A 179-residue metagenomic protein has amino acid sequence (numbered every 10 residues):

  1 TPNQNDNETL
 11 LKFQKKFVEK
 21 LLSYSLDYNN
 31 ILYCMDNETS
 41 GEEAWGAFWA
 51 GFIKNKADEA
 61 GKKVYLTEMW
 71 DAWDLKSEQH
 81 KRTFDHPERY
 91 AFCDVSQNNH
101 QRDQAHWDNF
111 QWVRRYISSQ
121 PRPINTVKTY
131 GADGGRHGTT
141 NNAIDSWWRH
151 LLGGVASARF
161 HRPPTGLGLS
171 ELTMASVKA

Functional and structural regions predicted by a protein language model:
T1-R82, P87-R89: Active-site mouth of glycoside hydrolases
I31-M35, Y65-E68, A91-V95, P123-K128 (+2 more regions): Structural recognition of the beta-strand scaffold that forms the well-ordered cores of secreted hydrolase catalytic
T39-A44, D71-Q79, N98-W107, A132-T140 (+1 more regions): Acidic-and-aromatic substrate-binding clefts and catalytic sites of carbohydrate-active enzymes
V64, W112-S118, R122-N125, H137-W147: Helix-coil boundary/capping segments in enzymes
K81-E88, Q111-S119: Mature extracellular/periplasmic domains of secretome proteins
G131-G134, T139, A143-A179: Aromatic- and carboxylate-lined catalytic core of secreted/periplasmic carbohydrate-active enzymes
